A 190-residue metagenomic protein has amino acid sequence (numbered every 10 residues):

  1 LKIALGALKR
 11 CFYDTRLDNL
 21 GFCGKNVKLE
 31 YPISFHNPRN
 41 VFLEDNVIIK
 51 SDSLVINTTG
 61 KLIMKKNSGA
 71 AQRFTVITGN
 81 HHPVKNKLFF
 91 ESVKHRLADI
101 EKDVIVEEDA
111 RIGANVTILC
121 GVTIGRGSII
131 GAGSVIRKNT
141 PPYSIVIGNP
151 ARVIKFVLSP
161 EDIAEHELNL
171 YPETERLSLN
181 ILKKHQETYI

Functional and structural regions predicted by a protein language model:
L1-N19, G24-N26, N67, F74 (+6 more regions): Terminal amphipathic alpha-helical/low-complexity segments used for targeting or macromolecular assembly
F12-N46: Short linear elements at protein peripheries
I33-L43, I48-V122, V157-L158: Flexible, glycine/small-residue-enriched loop-and-beta-strand segment within the central core of proteins
V122, G133-S134, N149: Short beta-to-alpha loop/turn elements within the nucleotide-binding domains of ABC transporters
T123, P141: Residue-level recognition of oxygen-bearing side chains
I130: Binuclear metal-ion centers of metallo-dependent hydrolases, dominated by the metallo-beta-lactamase
K138: Short helix N-cap motif at coil->helix boundaries in the Bergerat
